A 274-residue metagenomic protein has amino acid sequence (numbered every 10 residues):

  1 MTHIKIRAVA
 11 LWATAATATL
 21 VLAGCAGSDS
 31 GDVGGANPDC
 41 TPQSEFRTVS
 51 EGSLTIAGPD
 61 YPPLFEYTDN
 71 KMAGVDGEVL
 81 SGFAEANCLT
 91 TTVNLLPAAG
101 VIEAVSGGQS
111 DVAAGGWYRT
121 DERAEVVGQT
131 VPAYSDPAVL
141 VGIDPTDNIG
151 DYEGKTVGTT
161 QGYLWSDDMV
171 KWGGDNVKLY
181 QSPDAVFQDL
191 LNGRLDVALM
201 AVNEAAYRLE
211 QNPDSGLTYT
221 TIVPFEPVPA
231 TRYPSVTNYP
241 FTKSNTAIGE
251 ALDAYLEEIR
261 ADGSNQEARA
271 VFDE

Functional and structural regions predicted by a protein language model:
L20-G24: C-terminal motif of bacterial Sec signal peptides marking the signal peptidase cleavage site
A26, G77-A86, K155-T156, Y163-L164 (+1 more regions): Extended ligand-binding regions for polar small-molecule ligands
G27-A36, T90, D167-A185, Y219 (+1 more regions): Ligand-binding clefts/hinges and TM-proximal coupling segments of bilobed small-molecule sensing domains
G34-G116: Extracytoplasmic small-molecule ligand-binding "clamshell" domains of the periplasmic binding protein/Venus flytrap
T55, P59-P63, M72-E85, W117-Y118 (+3 more regions): Bilobed "Venus flytrap"/periplasmic-binding protein-like clamshell domains and structurally analogous long
P59, Y134-V139, P213-A254: Periplasmic-binding protein-like
S81, T92-Y152: Acidic, polar ligand-binding/catalytic clefts
G116-A124, D196-Y233: A ligand-binding cleft/hinge motif common to bilobed small-molecule-binding domains
